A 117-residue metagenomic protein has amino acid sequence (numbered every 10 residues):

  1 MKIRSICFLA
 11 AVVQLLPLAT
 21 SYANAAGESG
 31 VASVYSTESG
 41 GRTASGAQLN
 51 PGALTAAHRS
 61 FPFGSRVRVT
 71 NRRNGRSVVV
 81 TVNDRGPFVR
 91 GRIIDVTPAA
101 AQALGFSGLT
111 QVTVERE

Functional and structural regions predicted by a protein language model:
K2-E117: Secreted/periplasmic proteins
